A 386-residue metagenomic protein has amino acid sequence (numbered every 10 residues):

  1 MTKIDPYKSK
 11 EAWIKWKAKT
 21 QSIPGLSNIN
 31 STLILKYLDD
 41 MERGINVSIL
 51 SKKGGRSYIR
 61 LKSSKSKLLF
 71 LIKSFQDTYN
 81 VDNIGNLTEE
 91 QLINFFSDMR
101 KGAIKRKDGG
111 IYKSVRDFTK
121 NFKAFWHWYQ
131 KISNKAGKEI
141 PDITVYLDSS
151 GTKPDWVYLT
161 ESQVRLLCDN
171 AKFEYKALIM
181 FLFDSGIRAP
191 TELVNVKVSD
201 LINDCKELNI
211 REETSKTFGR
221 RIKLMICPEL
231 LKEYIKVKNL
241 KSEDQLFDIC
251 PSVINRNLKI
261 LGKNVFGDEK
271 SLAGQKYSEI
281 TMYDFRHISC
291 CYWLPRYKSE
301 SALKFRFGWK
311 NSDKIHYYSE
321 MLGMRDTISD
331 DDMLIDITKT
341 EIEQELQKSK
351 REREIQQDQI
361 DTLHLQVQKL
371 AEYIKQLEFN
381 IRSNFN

Functional and structural regions predicted by a protein language model:
T2-T20, D331-N386: C-terminal secondary-structure termini that scaffold catalytic or DNA-interacting sites
L38-P154, G186: N-terminal core-binding DNA-recognition domain of tyrosine recombinases/integrases
S133, L182-C205, S301-A302: Short, charged phosphate-coordinating catalytic segments
E161-P190: Basic, Lys/Arg- and aromatic-enriched nucleic-acid-binding interface segment
N195-E233: Conserved tyrosine-mediated DNA breakage-rejoining catalytic core shared by Y-recombinases
I202-N203, S278-E279, K298-S319: Short, polar N-cap/turn motifs at the start of nucleic acid-interacting alpha helices
T214-K216, F307-Q344: Catalytic-site neighborhood detector that most strongly recognizes the C-terminal catalytic loop/helix of tyrosine
M225-Y277: Active-site/catalytic core of tyrosine-dependent DNA strand-transfer enzymes
